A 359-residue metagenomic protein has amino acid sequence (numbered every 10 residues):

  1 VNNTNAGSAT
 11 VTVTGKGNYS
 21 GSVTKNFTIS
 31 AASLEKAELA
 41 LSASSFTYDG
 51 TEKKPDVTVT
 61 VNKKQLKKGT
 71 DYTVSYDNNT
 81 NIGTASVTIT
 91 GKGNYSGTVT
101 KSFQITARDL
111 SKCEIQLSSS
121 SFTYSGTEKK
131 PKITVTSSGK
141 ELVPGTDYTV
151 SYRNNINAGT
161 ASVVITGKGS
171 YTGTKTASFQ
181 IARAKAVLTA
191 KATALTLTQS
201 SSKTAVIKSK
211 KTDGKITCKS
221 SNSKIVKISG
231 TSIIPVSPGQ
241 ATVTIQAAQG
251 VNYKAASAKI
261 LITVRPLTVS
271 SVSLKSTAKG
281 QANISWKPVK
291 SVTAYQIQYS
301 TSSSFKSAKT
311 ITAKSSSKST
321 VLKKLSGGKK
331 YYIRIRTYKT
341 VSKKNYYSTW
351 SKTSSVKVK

Functional and structural regions predicted by a protein language model:
V1, K53-D77, K129-R153, K208-K227 (+1 more regions): Change to "...patches in solvent-exposed regions of secreted, membrane-anchored, or virion-exposed structural
V1-S20, K25, Q65-S96, K101 (+2 more regions): Serine/threonine-rich, repeat-prone extracellular segments and beta-strand-based repeat modules of secreted/surface
S30-K64, A107-K140, R183-K215: Solvent-exposed, low-complexity, repeat-rich "mucin-like" stalks and linkers
T231, K318-T320: Short strand-edge motifs at loop-to-beta-strand transitions and within beta-strands of extracellular beta-rich domains
P235, L322-S326: Short, flexible loop/turn segments at beta-strand junctions in immunoglobulin-like and fibronectin type III
P266-S291, G327, K344-K359: Pro/Thr/Ser/Gly-rich low-complexity, intrinsically disordered linker/stalk tracts
V292-I311: Extracellular low-complexity, O-glycosylation-prone stalks/linkers
L325-S342: Beta-strand-rich modules
